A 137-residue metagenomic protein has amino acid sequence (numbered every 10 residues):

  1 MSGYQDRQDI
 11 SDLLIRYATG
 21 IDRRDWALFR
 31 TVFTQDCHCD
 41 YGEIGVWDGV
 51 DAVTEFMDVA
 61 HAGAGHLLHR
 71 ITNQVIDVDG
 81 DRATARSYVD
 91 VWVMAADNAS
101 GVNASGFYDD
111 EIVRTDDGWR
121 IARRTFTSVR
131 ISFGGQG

Functional and structural regions predicted by a protein language model:
M1-Q35: Short, low-complexity N-terminal intrinsically disordered segments enriched in polar/charged residues
R7-Q8, Y17, V89-D90, G101-V102: A structural preference for long, well-packed, hydrophobic secondary-structure segments
W26-V91: A solvent-exposed, acidic/Ser-Thr-rich amphipathic alpha-helical stretch
H69-I71, N103-Y108: Short, surface-exposed coil-to-beta transition loops
T84, S105-G135: Short beta-strand edge/turn micro-motifs at domain boundaries
V91-V93, S128: Beta-strand elements of well-folded, non-transmembrane domains
A96-A99, G135: Flexible, membrane-facing loop/turn or short amphipathic-helix motifs that contact lipid bilayers or gate lipid-binding
A99-S100, V113: Short aromatic-glycine motifs in intrinsically disordered, low-complexity regions
